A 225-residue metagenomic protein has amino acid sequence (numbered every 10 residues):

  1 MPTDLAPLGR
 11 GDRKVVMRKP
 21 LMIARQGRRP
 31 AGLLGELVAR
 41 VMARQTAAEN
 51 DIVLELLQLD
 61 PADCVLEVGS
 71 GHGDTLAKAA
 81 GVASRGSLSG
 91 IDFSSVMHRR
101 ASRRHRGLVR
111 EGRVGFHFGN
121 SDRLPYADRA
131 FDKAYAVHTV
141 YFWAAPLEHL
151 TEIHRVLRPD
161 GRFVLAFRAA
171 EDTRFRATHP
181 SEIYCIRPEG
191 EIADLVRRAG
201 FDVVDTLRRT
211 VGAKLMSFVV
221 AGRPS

Functional and structural regions predicted by a protein language model:
R44-D63: Conserved alpha-helix/loop element of class I SAM-dependent methyltransferases that forms part of the SAM/SAH-binding
A62, L157-R162: Short glycine-dipeptide loop
C64-R123: Class I SAM-dependent methyltransferase SAM/SAH-binding core
D122-K133: A short acidic, Gly/Pro-enriched loop at the edge of an enzyme's catalytic core that lines a small-molecule cofactor
K133-P146: A short SAM/SAH-binding and catalytic strip from SAM-dependent methyltransferases
L147-P159: A short glycine-rich, Lys/Arg-flanked "PGG" loop and its adjoining helix->strand segment in the class I
R162-E191: Conserved class I S-adenosyl-L-methionine
A199-G200, R208-S225: Core SAM-dependent methyltransferase catalytic element
